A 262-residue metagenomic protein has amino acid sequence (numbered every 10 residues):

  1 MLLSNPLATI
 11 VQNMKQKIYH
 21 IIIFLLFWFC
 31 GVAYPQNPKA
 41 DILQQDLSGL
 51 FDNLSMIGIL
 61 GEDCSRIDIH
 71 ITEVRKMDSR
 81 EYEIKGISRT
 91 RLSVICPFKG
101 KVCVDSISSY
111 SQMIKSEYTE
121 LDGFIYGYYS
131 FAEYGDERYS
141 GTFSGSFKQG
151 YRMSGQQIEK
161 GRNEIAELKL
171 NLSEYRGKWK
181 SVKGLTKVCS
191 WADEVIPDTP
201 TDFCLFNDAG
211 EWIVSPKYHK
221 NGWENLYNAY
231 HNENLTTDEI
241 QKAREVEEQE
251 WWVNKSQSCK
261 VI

Functional and structural regions predicted by a protein language model:
M1-K39: Bacterial Sec-dependent N-terminal signal peptides
N37-H70, R80-L92, Y118-Y139, F143 (+6 more regions): Tryptophan-anchored aromatic micro-motifs
T90-F98, C103: Mid-length scaffold segments of soluble, non-membrane domains
F98-K101, S109-M113: Post-signal peptide N-terminal segment of secreted/secretory-pathway proteins
N163-K169: Exposed beta-sheet edge/beta-hairpin loop segments within beta-rich domains
V182, D193-P200: Long, charge-rich, low-complexity intrinsically disordered regions
W223, H231-I262: Eukaryotic low-complexity, non-globular regulatory regions
